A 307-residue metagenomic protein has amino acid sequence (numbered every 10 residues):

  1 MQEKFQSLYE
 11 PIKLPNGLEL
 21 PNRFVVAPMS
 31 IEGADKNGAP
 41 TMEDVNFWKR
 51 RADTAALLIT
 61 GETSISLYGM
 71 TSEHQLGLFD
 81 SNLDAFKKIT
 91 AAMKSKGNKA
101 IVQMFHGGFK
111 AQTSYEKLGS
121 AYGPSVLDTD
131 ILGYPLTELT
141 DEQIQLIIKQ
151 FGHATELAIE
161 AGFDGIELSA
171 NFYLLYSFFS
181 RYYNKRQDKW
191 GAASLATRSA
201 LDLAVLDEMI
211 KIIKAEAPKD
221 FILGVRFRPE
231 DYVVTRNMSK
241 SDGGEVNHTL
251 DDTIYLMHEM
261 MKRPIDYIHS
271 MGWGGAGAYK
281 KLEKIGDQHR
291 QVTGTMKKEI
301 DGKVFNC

Functional and structural regions predicted by a protein language model:
M1-C307: Flavin-dependent oxidoreductase catalytic cores
